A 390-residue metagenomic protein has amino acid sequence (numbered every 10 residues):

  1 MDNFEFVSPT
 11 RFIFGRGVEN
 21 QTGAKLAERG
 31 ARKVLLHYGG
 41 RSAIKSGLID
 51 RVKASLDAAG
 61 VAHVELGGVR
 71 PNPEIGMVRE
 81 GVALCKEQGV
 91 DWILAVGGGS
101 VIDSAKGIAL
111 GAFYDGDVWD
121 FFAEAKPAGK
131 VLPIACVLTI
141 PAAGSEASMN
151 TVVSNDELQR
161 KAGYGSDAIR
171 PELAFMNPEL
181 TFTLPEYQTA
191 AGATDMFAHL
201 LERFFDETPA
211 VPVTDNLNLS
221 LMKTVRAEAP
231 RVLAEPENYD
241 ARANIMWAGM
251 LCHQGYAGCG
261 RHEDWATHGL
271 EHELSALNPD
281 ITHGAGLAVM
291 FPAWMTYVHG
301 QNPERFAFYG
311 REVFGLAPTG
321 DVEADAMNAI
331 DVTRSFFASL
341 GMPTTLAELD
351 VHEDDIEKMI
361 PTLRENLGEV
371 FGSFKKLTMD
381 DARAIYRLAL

Functional and structural regions predicted by a protein language model:
M1-W92, L346: ATP/NTP phosphate-donor binding region
Y38-G40, V96-G98, A248: Glycine-rich beta-strand-to-loop/alpha-helix junction loops that act as flexible
R51-V52, R79-V82, V101-D115, A147-S148: Short Gly/Thr/Asp-enriched flexible loops that form oxyanion-binding sites at enzyme active sites
V90-I108, T139-S145, D280-I281: Glycine/serine-rich anion-binding loops at beta->alpha junctions that coordinate negatively charged ligand groups
F113-V213, F308: A glycine/threonine-rich phosphate-anchoring loop and its flanking beta-alpha core in nucleotide/phosphate-binding
R203, E207-D331: Active-site segments that bind and position negatively charged phosphate/pyrophosphate groups
F306, V313-L390: C-terminal charged capping/lid subdomain of soluble metabolic enzymes
